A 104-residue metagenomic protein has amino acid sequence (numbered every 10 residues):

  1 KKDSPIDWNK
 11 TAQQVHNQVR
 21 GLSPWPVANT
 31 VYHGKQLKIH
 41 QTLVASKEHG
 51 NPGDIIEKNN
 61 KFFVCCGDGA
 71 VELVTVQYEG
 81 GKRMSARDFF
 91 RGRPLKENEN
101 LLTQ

Functional and structural regions predicted by a protein language model:
K1-N9: Acyl-group handling in specialized metabolite and lipid biosynthesis
N9-Q104: An anion-binding loop in the catalytic cleft
